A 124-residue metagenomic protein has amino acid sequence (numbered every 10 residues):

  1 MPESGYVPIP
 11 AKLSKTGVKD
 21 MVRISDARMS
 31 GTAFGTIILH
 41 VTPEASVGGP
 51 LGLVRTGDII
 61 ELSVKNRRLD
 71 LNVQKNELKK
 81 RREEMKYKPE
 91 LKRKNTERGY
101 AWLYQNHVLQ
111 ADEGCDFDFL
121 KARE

Functional and structural regions predicted by a protein language model:
M1-E124: Feature captures the catalytic cores and cofactor-binding loops of soluble hydro-lyases/lyases that act on carboxylate
